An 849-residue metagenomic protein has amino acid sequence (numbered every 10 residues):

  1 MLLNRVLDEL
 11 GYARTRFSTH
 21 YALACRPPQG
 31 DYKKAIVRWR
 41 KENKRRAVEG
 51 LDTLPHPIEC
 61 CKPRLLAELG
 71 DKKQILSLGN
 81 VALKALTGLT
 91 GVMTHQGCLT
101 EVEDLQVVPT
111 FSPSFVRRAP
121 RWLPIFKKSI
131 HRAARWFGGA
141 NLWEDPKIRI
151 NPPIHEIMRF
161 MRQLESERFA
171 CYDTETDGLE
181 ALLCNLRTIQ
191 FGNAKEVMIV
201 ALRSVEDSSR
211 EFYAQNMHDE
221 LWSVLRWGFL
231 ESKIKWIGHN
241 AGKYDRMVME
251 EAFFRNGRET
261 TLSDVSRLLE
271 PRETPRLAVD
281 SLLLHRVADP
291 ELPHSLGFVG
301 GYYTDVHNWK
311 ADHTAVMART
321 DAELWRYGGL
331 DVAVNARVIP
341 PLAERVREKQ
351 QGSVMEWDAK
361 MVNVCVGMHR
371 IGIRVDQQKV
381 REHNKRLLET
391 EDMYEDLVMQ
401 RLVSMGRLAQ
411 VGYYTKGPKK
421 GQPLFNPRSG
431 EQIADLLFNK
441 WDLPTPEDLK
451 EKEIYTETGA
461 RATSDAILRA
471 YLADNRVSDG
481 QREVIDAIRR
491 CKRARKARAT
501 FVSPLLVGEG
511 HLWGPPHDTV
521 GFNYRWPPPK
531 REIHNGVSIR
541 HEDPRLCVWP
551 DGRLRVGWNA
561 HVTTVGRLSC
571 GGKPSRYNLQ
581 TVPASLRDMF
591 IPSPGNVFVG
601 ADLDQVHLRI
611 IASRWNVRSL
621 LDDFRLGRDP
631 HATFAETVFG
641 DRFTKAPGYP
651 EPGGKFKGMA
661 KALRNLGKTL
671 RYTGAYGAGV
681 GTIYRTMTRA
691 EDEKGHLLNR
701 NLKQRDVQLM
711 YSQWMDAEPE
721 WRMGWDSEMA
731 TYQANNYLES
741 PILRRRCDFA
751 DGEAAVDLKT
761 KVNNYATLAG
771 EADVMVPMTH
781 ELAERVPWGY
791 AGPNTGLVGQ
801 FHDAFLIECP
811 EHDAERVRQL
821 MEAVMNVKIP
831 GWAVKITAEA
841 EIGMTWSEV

Functional and structural regions predicted by a protein language model:
M1-A140: A polyanion-binding, active-site-adjacent surface
L3-N4, T87-G97, E103, V107 (+5 more regions): Metal-dependent phosphoesterase core characteristic of DEDDh/y 3'-5' exonuclease domains
K73-G79, C171, I234-D245, G600: Acidic beta-strand-to-loop metal/phosphate-binding motif
R135, G139-S208, G257-T274, Y302-W309 (+7 more regions): Conserved "right-hand" nucleotidyltransferase catalytic core of DNA-directed polymerases
L179-E180, G242-R258, R286, I433-W441 (+1 more regions): Short active-site loop/helix that positions an aromatic residue
Q190-K195, Y303-T304, V556-K655: Function-dense linear segments that define catalytic or interfacial modules in macromolecule-processing proteins
A194-W236: Nucleic-acid-processing active sites and adjacent nucleic-acid-binding tracks, predominantly divalent metal-dependent
N363-V366, R370, K420, D551 (+6 more regions): Conserved catalytic core of nucleic-acid polymerases
